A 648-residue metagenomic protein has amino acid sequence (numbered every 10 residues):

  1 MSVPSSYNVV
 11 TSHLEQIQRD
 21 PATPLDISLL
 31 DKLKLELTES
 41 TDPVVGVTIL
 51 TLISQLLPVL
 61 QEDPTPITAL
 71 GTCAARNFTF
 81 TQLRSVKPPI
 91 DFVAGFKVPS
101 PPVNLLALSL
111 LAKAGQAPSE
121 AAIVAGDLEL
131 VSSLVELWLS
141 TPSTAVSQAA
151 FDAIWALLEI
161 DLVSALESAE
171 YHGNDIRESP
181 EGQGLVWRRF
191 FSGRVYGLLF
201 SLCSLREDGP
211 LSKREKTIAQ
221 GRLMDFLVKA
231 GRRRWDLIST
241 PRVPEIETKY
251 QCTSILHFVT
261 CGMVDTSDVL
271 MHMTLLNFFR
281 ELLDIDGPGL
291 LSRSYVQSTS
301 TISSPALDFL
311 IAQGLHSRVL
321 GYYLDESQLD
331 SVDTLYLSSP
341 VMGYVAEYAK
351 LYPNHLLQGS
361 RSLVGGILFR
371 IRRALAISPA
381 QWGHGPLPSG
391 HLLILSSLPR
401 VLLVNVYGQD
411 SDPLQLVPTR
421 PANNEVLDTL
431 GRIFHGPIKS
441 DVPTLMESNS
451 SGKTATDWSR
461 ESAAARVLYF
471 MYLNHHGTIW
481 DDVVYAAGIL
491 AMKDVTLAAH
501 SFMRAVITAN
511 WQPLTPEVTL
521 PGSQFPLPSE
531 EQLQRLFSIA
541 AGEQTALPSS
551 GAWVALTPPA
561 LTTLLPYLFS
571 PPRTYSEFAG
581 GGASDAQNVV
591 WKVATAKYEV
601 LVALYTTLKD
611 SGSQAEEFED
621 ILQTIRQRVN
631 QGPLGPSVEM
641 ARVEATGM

Functional and structural regions predicted by a protein language model:
M1-M648: Extended alpha-helical scaffold regions
